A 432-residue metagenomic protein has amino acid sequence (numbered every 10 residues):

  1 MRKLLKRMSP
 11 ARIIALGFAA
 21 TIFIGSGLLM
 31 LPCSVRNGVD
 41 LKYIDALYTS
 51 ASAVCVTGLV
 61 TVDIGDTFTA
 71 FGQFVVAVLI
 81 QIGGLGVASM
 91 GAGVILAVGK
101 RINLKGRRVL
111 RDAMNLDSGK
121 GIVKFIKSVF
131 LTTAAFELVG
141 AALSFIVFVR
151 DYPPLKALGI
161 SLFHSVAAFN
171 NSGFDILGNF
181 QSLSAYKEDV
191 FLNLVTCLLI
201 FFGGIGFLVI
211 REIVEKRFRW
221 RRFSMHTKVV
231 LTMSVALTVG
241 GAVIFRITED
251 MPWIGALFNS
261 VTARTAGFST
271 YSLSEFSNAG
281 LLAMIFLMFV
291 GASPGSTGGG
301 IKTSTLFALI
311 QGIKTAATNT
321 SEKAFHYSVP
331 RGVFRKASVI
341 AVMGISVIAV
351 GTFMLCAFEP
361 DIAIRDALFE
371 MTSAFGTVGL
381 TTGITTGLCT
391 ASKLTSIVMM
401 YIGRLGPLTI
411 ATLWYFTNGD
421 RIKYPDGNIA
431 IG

Functional and structural regions predicted by a protein language model:
M1-G432: Membrane-proximal intracellular helices of multi-pass ion channels
